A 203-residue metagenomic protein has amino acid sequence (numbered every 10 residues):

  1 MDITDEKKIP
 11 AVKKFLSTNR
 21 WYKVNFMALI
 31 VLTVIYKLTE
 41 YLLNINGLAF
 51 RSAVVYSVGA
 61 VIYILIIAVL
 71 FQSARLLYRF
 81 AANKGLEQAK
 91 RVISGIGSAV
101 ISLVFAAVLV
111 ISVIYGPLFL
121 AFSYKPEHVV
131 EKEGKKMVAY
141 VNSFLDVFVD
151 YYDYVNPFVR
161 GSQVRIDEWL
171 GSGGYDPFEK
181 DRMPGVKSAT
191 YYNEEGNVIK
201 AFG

Functional and structural regions predicted by a protein language model:
M1-R20: Membrane-anchoring hydrophobic segments
K8-I9, F15, S123, A201-G203: Short, surface-exposed polybasic-aromatic patches that bind anionic ligands, especially phosphate groups
K14-S17, R79-I93: Membrane-interface helix-boundary motifs at transmembrane edges
V24-N83: Membrane-embedded alpha-helical segments of integral membrane proteins
L70-A81, I111-S112, P117, L145-Q163: Juxtamembrane/interfacial segments around transmembrane helices
E87-L120: Internal/C-terminal transmembrane anchor helices
I114-M137: Alpha-helical transmembrane signal-anchor/signal-peptide segments
K132-K135, Y140-G203: Extracytosolic and intramembrane catalytic regions of membrane-associated proteins in envelope/secretory systems
